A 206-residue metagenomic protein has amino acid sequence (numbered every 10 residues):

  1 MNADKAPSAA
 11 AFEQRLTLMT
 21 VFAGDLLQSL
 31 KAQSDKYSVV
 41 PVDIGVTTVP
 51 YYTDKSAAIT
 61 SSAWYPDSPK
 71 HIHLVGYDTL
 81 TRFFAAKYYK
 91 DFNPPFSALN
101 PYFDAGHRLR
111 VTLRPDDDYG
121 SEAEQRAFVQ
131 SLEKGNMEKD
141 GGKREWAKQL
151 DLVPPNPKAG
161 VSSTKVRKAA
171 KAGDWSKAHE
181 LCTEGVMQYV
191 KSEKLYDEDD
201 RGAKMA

Functional and structural regions predicted by a protein language model:
M1-A206: Nucleotidyltransferase catalytic core that binds NTPs
